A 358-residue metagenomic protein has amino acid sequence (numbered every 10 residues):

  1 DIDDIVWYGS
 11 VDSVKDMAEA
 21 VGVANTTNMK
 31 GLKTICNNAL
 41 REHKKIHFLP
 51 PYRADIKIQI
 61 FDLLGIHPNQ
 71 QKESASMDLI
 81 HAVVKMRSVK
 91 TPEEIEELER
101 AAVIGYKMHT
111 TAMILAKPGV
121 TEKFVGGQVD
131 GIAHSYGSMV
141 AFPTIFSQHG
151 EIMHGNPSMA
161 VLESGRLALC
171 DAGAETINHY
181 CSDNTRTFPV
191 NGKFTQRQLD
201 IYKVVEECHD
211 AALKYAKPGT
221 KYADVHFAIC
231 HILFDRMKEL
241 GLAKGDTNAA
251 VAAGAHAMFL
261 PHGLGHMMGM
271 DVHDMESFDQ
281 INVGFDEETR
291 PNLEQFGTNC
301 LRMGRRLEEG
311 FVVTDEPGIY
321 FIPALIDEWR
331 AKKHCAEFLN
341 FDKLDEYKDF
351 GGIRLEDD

Functional and structural regions predicted by a protein language model:
D1-D358: Active-site neighborhoods and metal-handling regions in enzymes and metal-associated proteins
